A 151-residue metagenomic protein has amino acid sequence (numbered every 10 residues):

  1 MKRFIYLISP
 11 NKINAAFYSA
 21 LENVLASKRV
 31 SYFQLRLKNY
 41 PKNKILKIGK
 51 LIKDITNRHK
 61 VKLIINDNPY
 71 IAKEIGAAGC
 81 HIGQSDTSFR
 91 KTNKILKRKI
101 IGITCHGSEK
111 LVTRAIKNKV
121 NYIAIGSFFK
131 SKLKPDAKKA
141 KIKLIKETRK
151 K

Functional and structural regions predicted by a protein language model:
M1-Y122, A137-A140, E147: Conserved N-terminal beta1-alpha1 strand-loop-helix module at the mouth
K38, F129-S131: A short, flexible beta-alpha/helix-coil linker loop
K132-D136: Short, glycine/charged-rich beta-strand-loop motifs at protein surfaces that mediate ligand recognition and catalysis
